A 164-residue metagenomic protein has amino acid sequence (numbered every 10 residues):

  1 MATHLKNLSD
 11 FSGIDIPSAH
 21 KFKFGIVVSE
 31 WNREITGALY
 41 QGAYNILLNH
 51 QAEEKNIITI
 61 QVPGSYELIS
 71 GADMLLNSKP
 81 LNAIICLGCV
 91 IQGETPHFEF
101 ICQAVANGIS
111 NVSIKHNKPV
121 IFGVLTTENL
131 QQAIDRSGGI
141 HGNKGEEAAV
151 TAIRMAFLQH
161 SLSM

Functional and structural regions predicted by a protein language model:
T3-L5, F98-E99, Q103-M164: C-terminal binding/interaction regions
K6-F11: N-terminal charged helix/coil linker that caps or initiates catalytic domains
S12-V62: Glycine-rich phosphate/diphosphate-binding loop of Rossmann-like nucleotide-binding domains
F22, E30, E34, E54 (+5 more regions): Residues at secondary-structure transition points
G25, I58, E67, N82-I84 (+1 more regions): Structural motif
W31, C89-V90, L125-N129: Short, ordered loop/turn segments at secondary-structure junctions
G42-Y44, L48-N49, N56-N77, S137 (+1 more regions): Amphipathic alpha-helical hairpins
E67, G71-I109, M164: Glycine-rich phosphate-binding loop
